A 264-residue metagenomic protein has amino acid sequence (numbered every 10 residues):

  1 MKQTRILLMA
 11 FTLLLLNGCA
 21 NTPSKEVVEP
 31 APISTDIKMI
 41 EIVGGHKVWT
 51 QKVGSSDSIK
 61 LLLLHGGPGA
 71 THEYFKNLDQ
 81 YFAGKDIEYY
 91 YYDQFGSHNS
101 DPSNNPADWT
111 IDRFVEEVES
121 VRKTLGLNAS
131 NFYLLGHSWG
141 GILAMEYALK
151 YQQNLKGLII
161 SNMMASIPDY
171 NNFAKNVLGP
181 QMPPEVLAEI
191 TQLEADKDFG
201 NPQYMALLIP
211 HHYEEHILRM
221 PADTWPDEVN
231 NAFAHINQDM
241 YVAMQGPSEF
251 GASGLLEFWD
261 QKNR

Functional and structural regions predicted by a protein language model:
L15-G18: C-terminal motif of bacterial Sec signal peptides marking the signal peptidase cleavage site
A20-T22: Bacterial signal peptide processing site
V27-K47: N-terminal cap/lid segment of alpha/beta-hydrolase-fold proteins
V43-P102: Conserved HGGG/HGGXW glycine-rich cap/lid loop of the alpha/beta-hydrolase fold
Y91-L135, W139: Active-site loop/oxyanion-hole signature of alpha/beta-hydrolase fold enzymes
S130-A174: Conserved hydrolase catalytic core segment
L158-F199: Flexible "cap/lid" loop of the alpha/beta hydrolase fold
A188-N263: Alpha/beta-hydrolase
